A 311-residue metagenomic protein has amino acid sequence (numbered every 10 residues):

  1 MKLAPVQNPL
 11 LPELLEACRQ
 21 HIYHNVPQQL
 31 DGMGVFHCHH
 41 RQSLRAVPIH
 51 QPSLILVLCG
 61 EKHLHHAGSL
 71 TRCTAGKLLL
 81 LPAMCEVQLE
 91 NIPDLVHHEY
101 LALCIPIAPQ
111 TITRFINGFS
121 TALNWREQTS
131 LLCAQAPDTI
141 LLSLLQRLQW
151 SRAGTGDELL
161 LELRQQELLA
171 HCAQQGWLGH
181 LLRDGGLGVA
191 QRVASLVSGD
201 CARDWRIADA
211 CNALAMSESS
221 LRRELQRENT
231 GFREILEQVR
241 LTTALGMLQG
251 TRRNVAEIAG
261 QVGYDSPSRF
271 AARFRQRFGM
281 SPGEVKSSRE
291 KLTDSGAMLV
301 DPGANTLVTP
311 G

Functional and structural regions predicted by a protein language model:
M1-Q29, S43-L44, S295, P302 (+1 more regions): A short, N-terminal "cap"/entry segment at the start of jelly-roll beta-barrel domains of the cupin/DSBH fold
N25-W125: N-terminal regulatory/effector-sensing and dimerization cores that precede helix-turn-helix DNA-binding domains
G76, L221, R269-F270, F274: Short hydrophobic/aromatic patch on the recognition helix
N117-Q146: Aromatic/histidine-rich interaction motifs
R126-P137, R152-D209, A213-L214, R227-E234 (+1 more regions): Short, Lys/Arg-enriched, Trp-marked, Pro/Gly-tolerant hinge/linker segments that flank
C211, A259-G260, A271: The alpha-helix within a helix-turn-helix
L225-G231, A272-V285: A secondary-structure capping/hinge motif
R227-S266, S287-G311: Terminal helix-turn-helix DNA-binding modules in bacterial transcription factors
